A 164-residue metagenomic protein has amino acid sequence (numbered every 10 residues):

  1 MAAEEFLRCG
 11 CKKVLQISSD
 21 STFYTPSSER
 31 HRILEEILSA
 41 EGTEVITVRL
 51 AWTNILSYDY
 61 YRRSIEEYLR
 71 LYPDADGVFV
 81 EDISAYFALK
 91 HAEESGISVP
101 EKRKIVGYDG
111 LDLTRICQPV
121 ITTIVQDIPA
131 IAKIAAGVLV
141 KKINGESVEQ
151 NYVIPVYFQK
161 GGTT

Functional and structural regions predicted by a protein language model:
M1-T164: Bacterial carbohydrate/catabolite-sensing allosteric modules
